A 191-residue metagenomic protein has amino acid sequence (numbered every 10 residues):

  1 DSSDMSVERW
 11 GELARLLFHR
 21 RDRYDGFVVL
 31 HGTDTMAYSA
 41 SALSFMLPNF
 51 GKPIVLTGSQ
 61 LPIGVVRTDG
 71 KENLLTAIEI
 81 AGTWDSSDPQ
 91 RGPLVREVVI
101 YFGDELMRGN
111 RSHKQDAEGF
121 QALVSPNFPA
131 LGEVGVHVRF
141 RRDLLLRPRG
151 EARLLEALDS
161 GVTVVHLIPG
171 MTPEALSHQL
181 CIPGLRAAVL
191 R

Functional and structural regions predicted by a protein language model:
D1-H19: ATP/NTP phosphate-donor binding region
L16-L17, S39-F45, E174-Q179: Short, charged beta->alpha transition segments
D22-G26, N49-P53, P93-E97, F102-G103 (+2 more regions): Short coil/turn connectors at secondary-structure junctions
Y24-M36, P183-R191: Short acidic, glycine-rich surface-loop motifs adjacent to enzyme active sites
V29-H31, V55-G58, V99-G103, H166 (+1 more regions): Short beta-strand segments
V29-K52: Short Gly/Thr/Asp-enriched flexible loops that form oxyanion-binding sites at enzyme active sites
L56-H137: Internal gly/pro-rich beta-alpha loop/helix module that stabilizes soluble enzyme cofactors or their anionic handles
R108-V189: Accessory alpha-helical/coil subdomains and C-terminal extensions that flank or cap enzyme catalytic cores
